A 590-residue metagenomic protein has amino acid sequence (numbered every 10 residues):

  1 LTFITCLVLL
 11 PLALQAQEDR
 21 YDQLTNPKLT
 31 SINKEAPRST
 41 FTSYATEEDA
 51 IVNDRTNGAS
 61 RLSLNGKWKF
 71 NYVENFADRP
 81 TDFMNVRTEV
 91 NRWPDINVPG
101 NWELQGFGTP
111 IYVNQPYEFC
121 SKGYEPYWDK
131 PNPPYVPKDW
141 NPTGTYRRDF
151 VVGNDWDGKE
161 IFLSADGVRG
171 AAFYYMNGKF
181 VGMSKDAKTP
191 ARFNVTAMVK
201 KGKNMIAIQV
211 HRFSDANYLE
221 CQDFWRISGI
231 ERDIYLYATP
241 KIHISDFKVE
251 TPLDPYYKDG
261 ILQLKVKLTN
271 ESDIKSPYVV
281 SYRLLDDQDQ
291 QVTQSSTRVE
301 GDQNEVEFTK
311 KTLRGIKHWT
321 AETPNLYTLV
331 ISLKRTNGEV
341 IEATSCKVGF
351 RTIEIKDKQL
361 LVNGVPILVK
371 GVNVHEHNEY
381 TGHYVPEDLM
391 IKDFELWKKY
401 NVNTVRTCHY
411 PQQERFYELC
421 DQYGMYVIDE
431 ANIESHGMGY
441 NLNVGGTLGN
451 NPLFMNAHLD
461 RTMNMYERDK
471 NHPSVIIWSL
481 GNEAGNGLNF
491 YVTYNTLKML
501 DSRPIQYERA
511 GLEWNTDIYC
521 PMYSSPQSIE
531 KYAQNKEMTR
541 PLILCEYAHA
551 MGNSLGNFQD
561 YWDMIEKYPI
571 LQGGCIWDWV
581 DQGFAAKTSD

Functional and structural regions predicted by a protein language model:
L1-E18: Bacterial Sec-dependent N-terminal signal peptides
Q17-S63, K67-K69, F76: N-terminal pre-domain segments of enzymes
D22, K28, D54, N71-V73 (+9 more regions): Accessory beta-strand-rich segments of carbohydrate-active enzymes
W156-K159, V199-K203, T312-L326: Short glycine/proline/serine/threonine-rich loop/turn segments at secondary-structure transition edges
Y174-M176, D259-R298, V306-T309: Beta-strand-rich binding/interaction modules
A191-A197, N304-T312: Exposed aromatic-hydrophobic patches
F247-K248, V330-W397, E418: N-terminal carbohydrate-binding accessory modules
F394-W397, T404-D590: Substrate-binding/catalytic cleft of secreted carbohydrate-active enzymes, primarily glycoside hydrolases
